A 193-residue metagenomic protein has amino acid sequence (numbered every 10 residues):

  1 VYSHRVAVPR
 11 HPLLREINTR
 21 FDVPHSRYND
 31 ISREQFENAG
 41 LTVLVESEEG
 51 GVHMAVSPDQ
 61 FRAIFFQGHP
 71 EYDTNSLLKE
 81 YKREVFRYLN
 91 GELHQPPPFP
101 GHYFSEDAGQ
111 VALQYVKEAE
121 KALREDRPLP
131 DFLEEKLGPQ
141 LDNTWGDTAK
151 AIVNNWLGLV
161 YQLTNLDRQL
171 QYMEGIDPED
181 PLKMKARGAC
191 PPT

Functional and structural regions predicted by a protein language model:
R5-T193: Amide-donor transfer/coupling interface in amidating biosynthetic enzymes
